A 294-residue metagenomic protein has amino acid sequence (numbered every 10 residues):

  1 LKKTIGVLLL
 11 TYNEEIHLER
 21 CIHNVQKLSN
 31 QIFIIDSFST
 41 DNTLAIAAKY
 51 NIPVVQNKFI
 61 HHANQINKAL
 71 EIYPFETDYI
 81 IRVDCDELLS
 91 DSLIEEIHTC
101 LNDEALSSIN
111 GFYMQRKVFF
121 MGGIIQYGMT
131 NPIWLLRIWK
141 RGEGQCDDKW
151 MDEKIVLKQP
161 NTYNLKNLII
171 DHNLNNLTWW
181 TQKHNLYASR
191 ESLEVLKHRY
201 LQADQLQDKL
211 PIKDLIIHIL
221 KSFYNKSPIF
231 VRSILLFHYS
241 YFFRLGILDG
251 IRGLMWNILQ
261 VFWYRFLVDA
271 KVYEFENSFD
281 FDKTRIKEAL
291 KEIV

Functional and structural regions predicted by a protein language model:
T4-G6: Cell-envelope/extracellular polymer assembly enzymes that use nucleotide-activated donors
L8-L28: Short, well-formed alpha-helical segments that are part of the catalytic scaffolds of diverse glycosyltransferases
E19, D41-Y50, S92: Acidic helix N-cap motif at the loop->helix transition within catalytic regions of sugar-transfer enzymes
N24, D36-A45, F59, D84: A conserved acidic beta->alpha catalytic loop
L28, Y50-N51, W134, K158: Short, structured coil segments at secondary-structure junctions
N30, L44-I72, E76, D103: Conserved donor nucleotide-binding strand/loop of the catalytic core
A63-L70, I81-V83, S90-E276, I286: Catalytic-site signature of metal-activated, phosphate-bearing donor transferases, centered on the GT-A/GT-A-like
S278-V294: Alpha-helical transmembrane segments and their immediate juxtamembrane flanks in integral membrane proteins
